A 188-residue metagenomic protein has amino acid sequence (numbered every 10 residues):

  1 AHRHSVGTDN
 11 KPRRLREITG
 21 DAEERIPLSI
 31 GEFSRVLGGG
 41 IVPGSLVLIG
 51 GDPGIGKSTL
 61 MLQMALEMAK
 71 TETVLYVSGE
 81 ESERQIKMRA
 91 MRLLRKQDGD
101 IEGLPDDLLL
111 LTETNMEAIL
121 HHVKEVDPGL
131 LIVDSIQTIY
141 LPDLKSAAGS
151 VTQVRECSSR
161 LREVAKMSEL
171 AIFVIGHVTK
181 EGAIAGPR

Functional and structural regions predicted by a protein language model:
A1-H2: Cys/His-rich short segments
S5-N10: Short, intrinsically disordered terminal segments enriched in charged and Pro/Gly residues
I30-G40: Pre-Walker A adenine-sensing motif
V42-G44, D52, L62-E163: Conserved inter-motif catalytic segment of the P-loop NTP-binding fold
K57-S58: Conserved lysine of the Walker
R155, S159-R188: Phosphate-binding/switch region of NTP-binding enzymes
